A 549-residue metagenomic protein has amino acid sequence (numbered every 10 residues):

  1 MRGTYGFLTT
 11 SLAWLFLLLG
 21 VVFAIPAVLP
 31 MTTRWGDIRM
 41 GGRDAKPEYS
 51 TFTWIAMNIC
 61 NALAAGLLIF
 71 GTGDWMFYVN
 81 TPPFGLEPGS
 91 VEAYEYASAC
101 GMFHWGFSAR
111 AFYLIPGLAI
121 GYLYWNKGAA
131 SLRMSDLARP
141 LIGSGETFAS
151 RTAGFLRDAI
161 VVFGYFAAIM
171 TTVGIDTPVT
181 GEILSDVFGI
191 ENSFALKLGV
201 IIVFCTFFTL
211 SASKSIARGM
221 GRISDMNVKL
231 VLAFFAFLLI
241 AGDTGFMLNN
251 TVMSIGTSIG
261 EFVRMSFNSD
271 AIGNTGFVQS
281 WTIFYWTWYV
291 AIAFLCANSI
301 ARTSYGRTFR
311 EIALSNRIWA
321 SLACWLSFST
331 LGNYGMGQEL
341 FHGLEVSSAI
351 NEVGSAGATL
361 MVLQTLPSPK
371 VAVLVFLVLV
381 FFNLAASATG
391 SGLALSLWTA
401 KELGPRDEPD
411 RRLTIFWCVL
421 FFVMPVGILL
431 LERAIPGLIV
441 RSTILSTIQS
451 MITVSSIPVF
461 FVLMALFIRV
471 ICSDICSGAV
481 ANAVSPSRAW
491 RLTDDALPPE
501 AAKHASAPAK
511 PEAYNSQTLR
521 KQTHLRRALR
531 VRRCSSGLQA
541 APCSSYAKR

Functional and structural regions predicted by a protein language model:
M1-A93, A236, I240, F467-G478 (+1 more regions): N-terminal alpha-helical transmembrane segments of multi-pass membrane transport and channel/translocase proteins
M1-T9, A27-K46, A97-H104, A119-A130 (+6 more regions): Membrane-water interface regions at transmembrane-helix termini and the short interhelical loops of multi-pass membrane
T9-L12, L19-V22, R157-V161, Y165 (+5 more regions): Membrane-interface loop-to-helix entry segments
L19-D37, T172-V187, G199, A233-S269 (+3 more regions): Hydrophobic alpha-helical segments and their helix-loop junctions in multi-pass secondary transporters
A24-L29, L63-L67, H104-P178, D186-A212 (+4 more regions): Helix-loop-helix module between adjacent transmembrane segments
F70-F84, L238-E261, S321-V353, L429-V440: Extracellular/periplasmic helix-exit of transmembrane alpha-helices
R133-A149, D176-L198, K229-F234, S299-S321 (+1 more regions): Helix-loop-helix connectors at the membrane interface of multi-pass transporters/channels
S144-F155, N192-T209, S213, I283-A291 (+5 more regions): Loop-to-transmembrane helix boundary motifs in multi-pass membrane proteins
